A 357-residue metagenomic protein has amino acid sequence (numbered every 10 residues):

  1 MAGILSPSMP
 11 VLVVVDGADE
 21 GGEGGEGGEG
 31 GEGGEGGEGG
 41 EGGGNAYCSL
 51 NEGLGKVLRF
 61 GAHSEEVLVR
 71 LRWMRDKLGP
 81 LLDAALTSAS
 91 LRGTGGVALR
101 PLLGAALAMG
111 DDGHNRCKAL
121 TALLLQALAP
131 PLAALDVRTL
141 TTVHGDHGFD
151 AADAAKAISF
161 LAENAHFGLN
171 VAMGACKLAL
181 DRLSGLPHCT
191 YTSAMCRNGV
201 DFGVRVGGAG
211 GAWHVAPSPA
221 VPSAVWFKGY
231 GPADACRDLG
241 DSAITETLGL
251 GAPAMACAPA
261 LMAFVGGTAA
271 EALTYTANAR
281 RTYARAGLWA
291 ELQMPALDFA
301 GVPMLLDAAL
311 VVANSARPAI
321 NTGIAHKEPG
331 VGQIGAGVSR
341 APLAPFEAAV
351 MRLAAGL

Functional and structural regions predicted by a protein language model:
M1-G22, G37-L357: Anaerobic metallocofactor- and corrinoid-dependent redox/one-carbon enzyme cores, especially those from methanogenesis
E20-G31: Long, compositionally biased low-complexity repeat segments characteristic of intrinsically disordered regions
